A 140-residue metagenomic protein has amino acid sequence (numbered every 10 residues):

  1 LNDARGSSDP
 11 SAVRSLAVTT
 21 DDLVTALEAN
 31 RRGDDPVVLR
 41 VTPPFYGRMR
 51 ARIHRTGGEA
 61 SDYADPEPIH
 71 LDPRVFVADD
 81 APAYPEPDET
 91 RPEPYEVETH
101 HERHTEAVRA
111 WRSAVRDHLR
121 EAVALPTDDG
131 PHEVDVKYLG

Functional and structural regions predicted by a protein language model:
L1-G140: Acidic, polar-rich N-terminal leader regions of halophilic archaeal proteins
